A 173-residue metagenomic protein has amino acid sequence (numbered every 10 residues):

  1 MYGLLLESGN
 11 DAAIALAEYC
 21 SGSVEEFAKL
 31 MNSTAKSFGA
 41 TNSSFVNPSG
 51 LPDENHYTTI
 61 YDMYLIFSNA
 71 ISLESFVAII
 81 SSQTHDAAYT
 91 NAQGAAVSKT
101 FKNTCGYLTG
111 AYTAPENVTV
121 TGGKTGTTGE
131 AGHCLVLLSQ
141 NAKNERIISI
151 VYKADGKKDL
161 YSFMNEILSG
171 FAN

Functional and structural regions predicted by a protein language model:
M1-L6, A28: Signal peptide-directed extracytoplasmic domains
L6-E18, V46: Substrate-binding clefts and substrate-entry loops adjacent to catalytic sites of polymer-processing enzymes acting on
G22-N173: Penicillin-recognizing serine hydrolase domain
